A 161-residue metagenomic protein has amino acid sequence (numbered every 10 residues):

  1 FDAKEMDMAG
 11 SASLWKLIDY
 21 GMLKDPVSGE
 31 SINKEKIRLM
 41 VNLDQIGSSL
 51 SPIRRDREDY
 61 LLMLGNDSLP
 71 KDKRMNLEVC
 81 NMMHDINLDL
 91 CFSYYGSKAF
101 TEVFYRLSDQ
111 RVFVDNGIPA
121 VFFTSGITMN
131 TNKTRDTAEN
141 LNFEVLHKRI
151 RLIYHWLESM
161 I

Functional and structural regions predicted by a protein language model:
F1-K73: Acidic/histidine-rich catalytic neighborhood of metal-dependent amide-processing enzymes
I46-I161: Active-site-adjacent substrate-binding region of metalloamidase/peptidase-like peptide-processing proteins
